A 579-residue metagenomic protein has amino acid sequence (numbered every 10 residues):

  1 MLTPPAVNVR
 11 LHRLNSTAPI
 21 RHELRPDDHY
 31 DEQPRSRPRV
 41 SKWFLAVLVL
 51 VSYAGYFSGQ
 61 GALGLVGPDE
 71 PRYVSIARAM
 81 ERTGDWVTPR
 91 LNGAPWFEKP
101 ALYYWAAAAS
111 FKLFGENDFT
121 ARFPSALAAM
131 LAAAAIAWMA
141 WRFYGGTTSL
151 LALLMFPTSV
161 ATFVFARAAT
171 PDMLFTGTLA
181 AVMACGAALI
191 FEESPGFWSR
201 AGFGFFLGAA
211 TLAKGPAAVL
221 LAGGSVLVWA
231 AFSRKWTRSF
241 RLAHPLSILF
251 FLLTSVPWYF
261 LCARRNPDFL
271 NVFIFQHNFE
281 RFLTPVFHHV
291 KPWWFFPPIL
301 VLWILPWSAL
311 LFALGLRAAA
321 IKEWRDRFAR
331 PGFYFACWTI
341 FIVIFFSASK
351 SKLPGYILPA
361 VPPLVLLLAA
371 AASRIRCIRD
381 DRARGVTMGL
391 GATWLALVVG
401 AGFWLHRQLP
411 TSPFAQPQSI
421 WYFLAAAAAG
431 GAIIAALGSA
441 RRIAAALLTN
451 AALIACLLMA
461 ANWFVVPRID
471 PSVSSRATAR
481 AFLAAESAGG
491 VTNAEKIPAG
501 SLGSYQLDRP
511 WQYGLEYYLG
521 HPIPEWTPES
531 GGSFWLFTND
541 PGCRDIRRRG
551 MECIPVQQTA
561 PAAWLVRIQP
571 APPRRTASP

Functional and structural regions predicted by a protein language model:
P4, H12-R382, T559-A562: Membrane-integral, polyisoprenol-dependent glycosyltransferases of the GT-C/oligosaccharyltransferase superfamily
L24-R35, A201, F205, L316-P579: Membrane-embedded architecture of ER/inner-membrane glycosylation machinery
